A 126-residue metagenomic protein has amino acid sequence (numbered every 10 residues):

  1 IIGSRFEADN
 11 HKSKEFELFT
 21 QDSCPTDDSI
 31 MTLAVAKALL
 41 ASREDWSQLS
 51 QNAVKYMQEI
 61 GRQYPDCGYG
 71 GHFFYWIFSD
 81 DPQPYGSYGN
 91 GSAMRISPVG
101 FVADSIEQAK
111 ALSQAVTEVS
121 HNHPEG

Functional and structural regions predicted by a protein language model:
I1-G126: Structured, active/binding-site neighborhoods that engage oxygen-rich ligands
